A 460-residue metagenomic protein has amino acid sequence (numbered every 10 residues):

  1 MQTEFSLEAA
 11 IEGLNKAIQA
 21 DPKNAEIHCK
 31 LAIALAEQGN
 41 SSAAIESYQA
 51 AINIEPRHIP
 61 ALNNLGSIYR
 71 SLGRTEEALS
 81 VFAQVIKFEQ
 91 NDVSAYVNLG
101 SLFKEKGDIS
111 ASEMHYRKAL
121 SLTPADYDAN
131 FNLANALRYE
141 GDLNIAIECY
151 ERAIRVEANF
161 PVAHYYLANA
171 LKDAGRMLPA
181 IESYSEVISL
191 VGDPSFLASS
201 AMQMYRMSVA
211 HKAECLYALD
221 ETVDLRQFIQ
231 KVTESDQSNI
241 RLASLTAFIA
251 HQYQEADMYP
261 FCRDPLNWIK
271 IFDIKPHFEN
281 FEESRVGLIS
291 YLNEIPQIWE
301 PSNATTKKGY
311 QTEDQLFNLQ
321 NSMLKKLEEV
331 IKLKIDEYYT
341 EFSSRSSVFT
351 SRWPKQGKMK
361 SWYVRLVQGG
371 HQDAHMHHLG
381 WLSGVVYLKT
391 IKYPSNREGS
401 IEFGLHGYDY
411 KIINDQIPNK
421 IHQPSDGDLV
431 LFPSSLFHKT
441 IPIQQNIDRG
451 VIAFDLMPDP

Functional and structural regions predicted by a protein language model:
L7, A25-E26, I59-P60, V93-S94 (+7 more regions): Helix-start (N-cap) detector for alpha-helical repeat units in TPR-like alpha-solenoids, especially tetratricopeptide
E26-E37, P60-S71, S94-E105, D128-Y139 (+2 more regions): Conserved alpha-helical positions within TPR/SEL1-like repeat arrays
E255-T350: Non-heme Fe(II)/2-oxoglutarate
S322-K332, D336-L431, I441-D459: Catalytic core of non-heme Fe(II) oxygenases with the double-stranded beta-helix
